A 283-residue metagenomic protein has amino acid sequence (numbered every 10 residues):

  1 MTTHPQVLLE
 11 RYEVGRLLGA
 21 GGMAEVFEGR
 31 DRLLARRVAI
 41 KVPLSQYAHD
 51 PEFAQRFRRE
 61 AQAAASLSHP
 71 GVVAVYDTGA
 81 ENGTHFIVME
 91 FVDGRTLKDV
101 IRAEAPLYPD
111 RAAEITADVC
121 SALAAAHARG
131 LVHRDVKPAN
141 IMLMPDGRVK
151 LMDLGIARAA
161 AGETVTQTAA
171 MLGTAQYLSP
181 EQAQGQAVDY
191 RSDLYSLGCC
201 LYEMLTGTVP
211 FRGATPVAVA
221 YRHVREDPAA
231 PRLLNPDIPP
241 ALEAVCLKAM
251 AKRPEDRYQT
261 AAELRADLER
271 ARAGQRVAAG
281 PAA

Functional and structural regions predicted by a protein language model:
M1-A282: Eukaryotic protein kinase
